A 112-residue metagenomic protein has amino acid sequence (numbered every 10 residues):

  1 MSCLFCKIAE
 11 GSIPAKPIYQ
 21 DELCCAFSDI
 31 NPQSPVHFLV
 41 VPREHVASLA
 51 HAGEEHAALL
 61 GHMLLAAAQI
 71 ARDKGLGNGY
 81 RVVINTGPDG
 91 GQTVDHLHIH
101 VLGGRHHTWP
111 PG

Functional and structural regions predicted by a protein language model:
M1-G112: HIT superfamily nucleotide-processing domains
